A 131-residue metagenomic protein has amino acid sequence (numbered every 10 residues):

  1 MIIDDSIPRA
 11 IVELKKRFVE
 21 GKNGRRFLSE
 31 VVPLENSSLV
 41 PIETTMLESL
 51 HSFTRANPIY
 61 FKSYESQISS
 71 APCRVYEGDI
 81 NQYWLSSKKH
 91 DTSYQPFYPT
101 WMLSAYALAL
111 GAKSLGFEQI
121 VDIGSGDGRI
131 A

Functional and structural regions predicted by a protein language model:
I2-L115: S-adenosyl-L-methionine
I123: Conserved beta-strand/loop positions that form the S-adenosyl-L-methionine
G128-R129: Glycine-rich SAM-binding Motif I of class I
